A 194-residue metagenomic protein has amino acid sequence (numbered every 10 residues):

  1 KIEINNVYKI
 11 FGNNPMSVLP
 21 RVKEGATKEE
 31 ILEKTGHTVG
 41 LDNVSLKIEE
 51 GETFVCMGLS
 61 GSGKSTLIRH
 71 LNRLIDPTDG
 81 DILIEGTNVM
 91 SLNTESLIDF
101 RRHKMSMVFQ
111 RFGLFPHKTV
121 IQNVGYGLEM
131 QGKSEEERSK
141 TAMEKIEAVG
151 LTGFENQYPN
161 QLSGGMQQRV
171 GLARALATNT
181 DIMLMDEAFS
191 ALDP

Functional and structural regions predicted by a protein language model:
P20-E30, T87-N88, G125, E129 (+1 more regions): Conserved ABC ATPase "signature" region
I31-G36, M90-S106, M130, E135: ABC ATPase NBD coupling module
N72: Helix-to-loop junction immediately C-terminal to a conserved catalytic motif
G80-N88: Conserved ABC transporter NBD signature motif
K118-G125: Short coil-to-helix segment of the ABC ATPase nucleotide-binding domain corresponding to the Q-loop/switch region
Y158-L162, M166: Conserved ABC ATPase signature
A177-D181: A short, proline-enriched helix->beta-strand linker immediately N-terminal to the Walker B motif in ABC-type P-loop
